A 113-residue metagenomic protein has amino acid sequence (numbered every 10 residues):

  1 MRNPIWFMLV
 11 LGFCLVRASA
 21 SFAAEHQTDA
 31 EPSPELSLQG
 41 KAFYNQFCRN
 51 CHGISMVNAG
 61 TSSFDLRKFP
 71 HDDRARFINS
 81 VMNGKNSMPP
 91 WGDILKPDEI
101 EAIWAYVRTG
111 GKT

Functional and structural regions predicted by a protein language model:
M1-M8: Bacterial N-terminal signal peptides that target proteins for export
M8-R17: Bacterial N-terminal signal peptides
G12, D29, S55, L66 (+2 more regions): Generic anion/oxyanion-binding catalytic loop in active/binding sites
S21-F43: Electrostatic cytochrome c docking/interface patches
P34-K41, G53-M82: Gly/Gly-Pro-rich "capping" loops immediately C-terminal to redox-active cysteine motifs in periplasmic/lumenal
N45-Q46, N83: Charged, alpha-helical scaffolding/interaction elements associated with membrane systems
C48-C51: Short cysteine clusters
A59-R67, M82-T113: Axial heme c-ligation environment in periplasmic c-type cytochrome domains
